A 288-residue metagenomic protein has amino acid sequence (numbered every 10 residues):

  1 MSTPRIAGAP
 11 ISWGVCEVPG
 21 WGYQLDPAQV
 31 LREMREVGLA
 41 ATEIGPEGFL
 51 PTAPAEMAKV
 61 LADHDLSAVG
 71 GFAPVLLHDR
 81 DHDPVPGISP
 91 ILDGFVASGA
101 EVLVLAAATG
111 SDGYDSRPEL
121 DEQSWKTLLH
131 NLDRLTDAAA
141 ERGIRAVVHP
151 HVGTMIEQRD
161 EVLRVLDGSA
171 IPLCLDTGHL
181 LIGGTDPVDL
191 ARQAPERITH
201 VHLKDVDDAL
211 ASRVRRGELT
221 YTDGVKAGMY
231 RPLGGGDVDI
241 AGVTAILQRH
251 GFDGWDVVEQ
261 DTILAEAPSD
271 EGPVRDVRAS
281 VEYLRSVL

Functional and structural regions predicted by a protein language model:
M1-P19, V69-V75, G110-S116, E218-D223: N-terminal small/glycine-rich loop or linker at the start of catalytic domains across soluble metabolic enzymes
M1-T3, L31-E36, L50-G70, P86-E101 (+4 more regions): Acidic (Asp/Glu)-rich catalytic clusters
P4-W13, T42-I44, A68-A73, L103-L105 (+4 more regions): Hydrophobic faces of well-ordered beta-strands that scaffold small-molecule active sites in alpha/beta enzyme cores
G8, A41-T42, H130-D237, L284 (+1 more regions): Acidic/histidine-rich catalytic cores of soluble enzymes
I11-W13, G45-E47, A73-H78, A108-G110 (+5 more regions): Active-site beta-loop-alpha junctions enriched in small/polar residues
S12-D26, V75-V85, R117-W125, P232-G235: Active-site mouth loops of central-metabolism enzymes
R80-C174, I182, E271-D276: Active-site acidic/histidine proton-transfer and metal-coordination neighborhood in alpha/beta enzyme cores
P268-L288: C-terminal helical cap(s) of enzyme catalytic domains, especially alpha/beta-barrels
